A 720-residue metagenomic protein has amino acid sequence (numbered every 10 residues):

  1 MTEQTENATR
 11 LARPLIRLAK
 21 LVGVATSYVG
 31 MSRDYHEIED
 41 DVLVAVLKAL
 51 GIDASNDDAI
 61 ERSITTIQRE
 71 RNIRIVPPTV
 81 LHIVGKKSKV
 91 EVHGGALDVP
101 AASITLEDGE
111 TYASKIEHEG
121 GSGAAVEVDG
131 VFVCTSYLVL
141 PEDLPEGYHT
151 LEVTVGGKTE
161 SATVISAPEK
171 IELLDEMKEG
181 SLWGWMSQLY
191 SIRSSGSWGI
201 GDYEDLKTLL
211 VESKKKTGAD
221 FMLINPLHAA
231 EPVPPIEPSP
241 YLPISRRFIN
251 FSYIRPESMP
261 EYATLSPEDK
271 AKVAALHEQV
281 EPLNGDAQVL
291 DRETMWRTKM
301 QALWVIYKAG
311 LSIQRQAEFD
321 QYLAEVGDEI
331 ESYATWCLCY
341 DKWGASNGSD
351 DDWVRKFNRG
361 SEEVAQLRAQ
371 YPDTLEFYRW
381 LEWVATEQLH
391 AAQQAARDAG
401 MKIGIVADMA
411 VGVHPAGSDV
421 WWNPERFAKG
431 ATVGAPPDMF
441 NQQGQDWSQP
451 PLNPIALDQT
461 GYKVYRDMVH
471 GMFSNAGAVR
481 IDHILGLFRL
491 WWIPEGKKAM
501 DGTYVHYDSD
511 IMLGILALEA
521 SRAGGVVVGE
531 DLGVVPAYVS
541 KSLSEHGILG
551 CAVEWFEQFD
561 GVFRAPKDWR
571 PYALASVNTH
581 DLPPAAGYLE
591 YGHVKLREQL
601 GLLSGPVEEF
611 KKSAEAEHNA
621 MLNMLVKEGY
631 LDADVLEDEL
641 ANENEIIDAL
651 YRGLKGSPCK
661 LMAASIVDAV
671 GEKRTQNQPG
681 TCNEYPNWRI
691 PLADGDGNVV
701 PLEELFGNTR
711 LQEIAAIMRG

Functional and structural regions predicted by a protein language model:
M1-I224, Y262-P267, S521-R522, V526 (+5 more regions): Carbohydrate-interacting/catalytic domains
K48-E110, S114-K115, G121-Y148, V153 (+1 more regions): Acidic/aromatic-lined carbohydrate-recognition and catalytic surfaces of CAZymes acting on diverse glycans
G109, V233-T386, G412-L661, V667-D668 (+2 more regions): Alpha-amylase-like alpha-glycosidases and glucanotransferases acting on alpha-linked glucans and related
G157, K215-K216, Q394-G404, F473-V479 (+2 more regions): Secondary-structure transition/capping motifs at alpha-helix termini and the adjoining loop/turn into the next element
